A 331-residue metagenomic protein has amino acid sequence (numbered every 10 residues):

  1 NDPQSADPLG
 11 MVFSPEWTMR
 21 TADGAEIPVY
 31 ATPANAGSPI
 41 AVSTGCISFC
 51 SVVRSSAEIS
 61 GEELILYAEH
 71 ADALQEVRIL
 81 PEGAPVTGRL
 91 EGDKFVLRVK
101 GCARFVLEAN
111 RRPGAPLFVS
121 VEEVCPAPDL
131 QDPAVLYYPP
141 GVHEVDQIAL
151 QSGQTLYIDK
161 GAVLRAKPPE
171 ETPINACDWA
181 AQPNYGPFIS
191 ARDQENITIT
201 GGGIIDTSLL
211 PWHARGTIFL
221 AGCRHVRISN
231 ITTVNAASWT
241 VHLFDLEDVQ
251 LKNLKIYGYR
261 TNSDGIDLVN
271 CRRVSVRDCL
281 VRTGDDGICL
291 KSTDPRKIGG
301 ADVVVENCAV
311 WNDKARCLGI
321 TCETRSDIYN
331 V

Functional and structural regions predicted by a protein language model:
N1-V331: Extracellular/periplasmic carbohydrate-active domains that bind, remodel, or depolymerize complex polysaccharides
